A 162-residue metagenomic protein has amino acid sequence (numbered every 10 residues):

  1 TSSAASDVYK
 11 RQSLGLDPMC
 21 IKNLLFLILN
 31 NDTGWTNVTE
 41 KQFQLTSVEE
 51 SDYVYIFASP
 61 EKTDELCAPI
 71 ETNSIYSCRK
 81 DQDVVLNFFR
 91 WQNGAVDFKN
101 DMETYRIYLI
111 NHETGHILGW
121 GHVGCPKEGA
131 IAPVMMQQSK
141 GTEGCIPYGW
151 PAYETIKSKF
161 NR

Functional and structural regions predicted by a protein language model:
T1-A5, Y9: Single conserved hydrophobic/aromatic residue that forms the stacking wall/gate of nucleotide- or nucleobase-binding
K10-R11, F57-P60, N87-F89, W120 (+1 more regions): Active-site-proximal beta-strand/loop segments in catalytic clefts of secreted hydrolases
M19, N23-I107: Metzincin-family zinc-dependent endopeptidase catalytic domain
L27-T36, I117, G121, Q138-G141: Structured segments of extracytoplasmic/periplasmic soluble domains in secreted or envelope-associated proteins
N73-C78, V84, F88-V96, V123-R162: Metalloprotease/metallohydrolase-associated module, dominated by Zn2+-dependent proteases
E103-G121: Active-site recognition of the HExxH zinc-binding catalytic motif
